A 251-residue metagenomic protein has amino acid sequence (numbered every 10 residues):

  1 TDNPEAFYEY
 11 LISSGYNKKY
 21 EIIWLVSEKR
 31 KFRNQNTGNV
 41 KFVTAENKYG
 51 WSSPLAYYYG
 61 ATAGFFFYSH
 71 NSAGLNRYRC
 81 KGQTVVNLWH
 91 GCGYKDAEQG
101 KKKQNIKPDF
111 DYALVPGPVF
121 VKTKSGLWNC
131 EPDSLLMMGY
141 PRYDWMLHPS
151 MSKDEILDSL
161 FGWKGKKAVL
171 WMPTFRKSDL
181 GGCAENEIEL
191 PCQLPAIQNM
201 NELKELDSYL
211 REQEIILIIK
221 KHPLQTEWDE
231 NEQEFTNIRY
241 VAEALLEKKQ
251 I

Functional and structural regions predicted by a protein language model:
T1-P149: Active-site and donor-binding regions of nucleotide-sugar-utilizing enzymes
D2-F7, R142-E234: Conserved catalytic-core segment of nucleotide-activated headgroup transferases in glycan assembly
G15-I22, L210-L217, I238-Y240: A generic structural motif
K18-Y20, G64, Q83, G165-K167 (+2 more regions): Short coil/turn segments at beta-strand junctions that form active-site/ligand-binding loops
T44-A63, I218, P223-I251: Donor nucleotide-activated moiety binding/catalytic core segment of transferases that use nucleotide-activated donors
G100-Q104, A184-N186, L246-Q250: A short alpha-helix capping/helix-coil boundary motif
E131, N201-E202, A242-E243: Generic structural signal for alpha-helix starts
L135, G162-K166, R239: Generic alpha-helical hydrophobic packing signal
